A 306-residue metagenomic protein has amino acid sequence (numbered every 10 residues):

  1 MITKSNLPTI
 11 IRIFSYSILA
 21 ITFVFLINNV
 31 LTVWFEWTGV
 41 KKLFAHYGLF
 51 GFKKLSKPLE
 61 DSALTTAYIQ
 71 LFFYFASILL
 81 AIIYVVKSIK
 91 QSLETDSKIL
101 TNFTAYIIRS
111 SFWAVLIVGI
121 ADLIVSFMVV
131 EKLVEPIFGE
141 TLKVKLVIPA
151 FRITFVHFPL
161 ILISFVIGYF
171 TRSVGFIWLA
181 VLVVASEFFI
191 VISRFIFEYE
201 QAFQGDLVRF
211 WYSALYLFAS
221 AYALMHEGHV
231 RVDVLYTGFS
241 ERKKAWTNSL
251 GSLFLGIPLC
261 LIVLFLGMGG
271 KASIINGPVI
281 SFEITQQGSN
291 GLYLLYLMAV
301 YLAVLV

Functional and structural regions predicted by a protein language model:
M1-G238, R242-V306: Alpha-helical transmembrane segments and membrane-interface helix-loop junctions in multi-pass membrane proteins
